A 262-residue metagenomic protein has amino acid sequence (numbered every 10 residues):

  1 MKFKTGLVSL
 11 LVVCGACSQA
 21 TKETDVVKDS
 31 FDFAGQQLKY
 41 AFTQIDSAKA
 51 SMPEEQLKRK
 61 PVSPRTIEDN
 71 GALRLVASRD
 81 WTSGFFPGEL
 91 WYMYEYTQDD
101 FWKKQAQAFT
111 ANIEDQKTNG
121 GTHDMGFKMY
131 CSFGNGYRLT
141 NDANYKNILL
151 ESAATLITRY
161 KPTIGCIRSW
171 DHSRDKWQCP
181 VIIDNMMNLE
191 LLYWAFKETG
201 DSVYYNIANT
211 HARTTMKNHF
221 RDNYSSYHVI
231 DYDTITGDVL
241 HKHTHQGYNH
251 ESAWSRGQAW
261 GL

Functional and structural regions predicted by a protein language model:
M1-D25: Bacterial Sec-dependent N-terminal signal peptides
T21-L262: Glycan-recognition and catalytic cores of secretory/periplasmic carbohydrate-active enzymes
